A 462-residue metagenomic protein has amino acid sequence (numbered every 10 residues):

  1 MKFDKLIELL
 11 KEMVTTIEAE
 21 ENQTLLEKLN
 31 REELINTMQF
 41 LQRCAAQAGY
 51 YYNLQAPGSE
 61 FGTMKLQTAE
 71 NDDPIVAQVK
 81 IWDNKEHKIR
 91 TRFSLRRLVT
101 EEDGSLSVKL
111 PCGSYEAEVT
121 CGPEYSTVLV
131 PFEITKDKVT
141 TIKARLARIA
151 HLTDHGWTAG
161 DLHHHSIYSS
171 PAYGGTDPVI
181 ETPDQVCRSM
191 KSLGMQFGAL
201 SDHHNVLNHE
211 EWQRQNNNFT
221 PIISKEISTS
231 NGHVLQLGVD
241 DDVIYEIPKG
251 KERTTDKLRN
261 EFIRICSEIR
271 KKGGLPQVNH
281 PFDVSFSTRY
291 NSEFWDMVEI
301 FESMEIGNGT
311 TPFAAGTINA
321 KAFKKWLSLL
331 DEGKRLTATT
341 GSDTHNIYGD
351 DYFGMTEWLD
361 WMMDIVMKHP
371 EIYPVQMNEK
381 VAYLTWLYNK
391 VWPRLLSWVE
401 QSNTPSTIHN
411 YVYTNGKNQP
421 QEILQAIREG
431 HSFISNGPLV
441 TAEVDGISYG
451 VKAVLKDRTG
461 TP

Functional and structural regions predicted by a protein language model:
L6-M13: Short amphipathic alpha-helical heptad-repeat segments
L10, L41-T63, Q67-K85, I89-S105 (+4 more regions): C-terminal functional module detector
E18-R31: Charged, low-complexity interaction regions
V108-L110: Short, flexible loop/turn segments at beta-strand junctions in immunoglobulin-like and fibronectin type III
T127, A150-N279, S285-S287, S292 (+3 more regions): A metal-dependent hydrolase metal-coordination microenvironment
K191-M195, D331, R428: Sec-exported extracytoplasmic/periplasmic mature domains
I222, E226, F301-T310, M362-E371 (+1 more regions): Acidic, His- and aromatic-enriched active-site or binding-groove loops in soluble protein domains that engage sugars
